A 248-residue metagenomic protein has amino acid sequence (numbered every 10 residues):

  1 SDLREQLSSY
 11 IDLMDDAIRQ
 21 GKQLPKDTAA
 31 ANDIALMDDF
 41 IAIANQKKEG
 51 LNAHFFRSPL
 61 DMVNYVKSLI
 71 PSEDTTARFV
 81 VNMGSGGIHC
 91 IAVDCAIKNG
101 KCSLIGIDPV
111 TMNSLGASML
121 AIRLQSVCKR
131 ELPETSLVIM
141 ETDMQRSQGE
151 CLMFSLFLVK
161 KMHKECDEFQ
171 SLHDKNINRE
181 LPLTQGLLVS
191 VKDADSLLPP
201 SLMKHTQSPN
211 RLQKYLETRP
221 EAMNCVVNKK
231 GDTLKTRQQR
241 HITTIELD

Functional and structural regions predicted by a protein language model:
S1-A92, L104: Cysteine protease catalytic domains with a Cys-His-Asp triad
D2-E5, T28-A31, A35, L115 (+3 more regions): Alpha-helix boundary/N-cap detector
E5, A42, L51-F56, I122 (+7 more regions): Hydrophobic transmembrane signal anchors and adjacent membrane-proximal interface regions, especially in viral
Y10, M14, I18-G21, A44-K48 (+6 more regions): Short, flexible helical or helix-coil boundary motifs
D33-D38, P59-N64, S114-S126, E180: Well-ordered, non-membrane alpha-helical segments in soluble/globular domains
P71-D167: Cysteine protease-like catalytic core of ubiquitin/ubiquitin-like
K164-D248: Contiguous terminal or domain-adjacent regions that often encompass a lipid-handling module or interaction segment
